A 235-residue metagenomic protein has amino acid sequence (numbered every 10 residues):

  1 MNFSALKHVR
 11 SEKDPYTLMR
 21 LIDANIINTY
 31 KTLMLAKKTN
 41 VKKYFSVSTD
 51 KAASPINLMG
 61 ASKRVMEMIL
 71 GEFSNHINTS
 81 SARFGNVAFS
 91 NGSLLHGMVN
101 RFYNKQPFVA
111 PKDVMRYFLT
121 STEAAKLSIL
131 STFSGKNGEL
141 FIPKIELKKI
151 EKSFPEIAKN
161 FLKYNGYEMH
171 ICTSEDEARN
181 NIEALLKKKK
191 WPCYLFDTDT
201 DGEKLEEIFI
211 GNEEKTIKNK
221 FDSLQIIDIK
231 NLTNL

Functional and structural regions predicted by a protein language model:
N2, V9-S11, P15-E67, E72: Conserved Rossmann-fold NAD(P)-dependent oxidoreductase catalytic core, especially the SDR/UDP-sugar
F3-S4, E12, A24, Y30-T32 (+9 more regions): Functionally constrained cores in energy, signaling, and assembly domains
L6-V9, Y103-N104: Short connector loops/turns at beta-strand edges and beta->alpha or beta->beta junctions
L70-L94, V99-L235: Strand-loop microenvironment adjacent to phosphate/nucleotide-handling motifs in alpha/beta enzyme folds
